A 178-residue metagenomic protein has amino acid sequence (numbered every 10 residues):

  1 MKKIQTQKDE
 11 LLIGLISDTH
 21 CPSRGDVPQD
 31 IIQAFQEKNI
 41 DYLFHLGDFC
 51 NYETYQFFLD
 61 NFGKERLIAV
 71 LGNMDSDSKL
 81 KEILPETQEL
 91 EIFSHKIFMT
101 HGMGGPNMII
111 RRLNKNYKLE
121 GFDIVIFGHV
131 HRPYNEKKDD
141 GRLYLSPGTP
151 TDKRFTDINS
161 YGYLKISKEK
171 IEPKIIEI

Functional and structural regions predicted by a protein language model:
M1-F57, D75-P85, D157-S160: N-terminal active-site segment of His-dependent metallophosphoesterases
I4-G14, E89-F98, K138-L143, I166-I175: Beta-strand-turn-beta hairpins that frame and shape the catalytic cleft of phosphate-ester-processing enzymes
L15-S17, Y42-D48, L67-N73, M99-H101 (+2 more regions): Active-site neighborhood of phospho(di)ester-bond hydrolases with catalytic His/Asp-centered motifs
S23-F35, M99, G104-L119: Pre-active-site segment of Zn-dependent metallo-hydrolases
E53, A69-G72, S78, E82 (+1 more regions): Metal-centered catalytic cores of metalloenzymes
D60, S78-L84, Y134-D140: Short loop/helix-cap segments at secondary-structure boundaries that form the rim of catalytic
K64-M108: Helix-adjacent hinge/juxtasegments
E65-I68, G105-K174: Conserved beta-sheet core of the metallophosphoesterase superfamily
